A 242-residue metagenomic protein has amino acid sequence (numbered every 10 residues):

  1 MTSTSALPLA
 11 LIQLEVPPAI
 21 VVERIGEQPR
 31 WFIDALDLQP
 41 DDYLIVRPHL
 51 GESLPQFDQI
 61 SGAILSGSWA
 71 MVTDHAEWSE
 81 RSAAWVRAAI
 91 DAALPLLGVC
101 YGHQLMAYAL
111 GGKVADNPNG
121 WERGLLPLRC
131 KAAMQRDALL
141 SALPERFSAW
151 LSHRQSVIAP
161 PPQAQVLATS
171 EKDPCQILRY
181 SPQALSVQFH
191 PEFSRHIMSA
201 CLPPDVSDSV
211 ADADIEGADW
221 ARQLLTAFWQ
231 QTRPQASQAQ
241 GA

Functional and structural regions predicted by a protein language model:
M1-A84, A88-A92, D205, S209-A242: N-terminal beta1-alpha1 cap of cysteine-dependent amidohydrolase-like domains
S3-L14, A35, D91, C130-A242: Amide-donor transfer/coupling interface in amidating biosynthetic enzymes
P17, G51, M71, Q104 (+3 more regions): Surface-exposed, flexible loop/turn segments at secondary-structure boundaries
V21-V22, P55, D74-H75, A107-A109 (+3 more regions): Short glycine-/acidic-enriched loop or helix-start segments at secondary-structure transitions that form or flank
D42-L44, K113, S148, Q165: Conserved beta-strand segments of alpha/beta enzyme cores
I45-P48, D116, L151: Short loop/edge segments at beta-strand edges and connector loops that shape dinucleotide/nucleotide cofactor-binding
I45-P48, G98, F189: Small/polar loops that bind or transfer phosphate-bearing groups
S66-M134: Cysteine-nucleophile active-site neighborhood
